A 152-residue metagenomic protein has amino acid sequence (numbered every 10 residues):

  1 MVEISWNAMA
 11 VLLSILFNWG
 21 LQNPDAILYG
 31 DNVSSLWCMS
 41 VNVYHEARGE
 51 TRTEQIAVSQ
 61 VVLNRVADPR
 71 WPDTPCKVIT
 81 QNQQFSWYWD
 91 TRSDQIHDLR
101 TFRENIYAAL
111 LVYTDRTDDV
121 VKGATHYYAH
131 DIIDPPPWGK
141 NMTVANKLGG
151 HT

Functional and structural regions predicted by a protein language model:
V2, A10, T143-A145: Position-driven detector of the extreme protein N-terminus
V2-A8, P24-A26: Catalytic phosphate/metal-binding cores of nucleic-acid and nucleotide-processing enzymes, i.e., regions that mediate
N7-N18: Hydrophobic membrane-insertion alpha-helices, especially the h-region of bacterial N-terminal signal peptides
F17-T152: Bacterial extracytoplasmic/cell-wall-associated proteins, especially those involved in peptidoglycan
